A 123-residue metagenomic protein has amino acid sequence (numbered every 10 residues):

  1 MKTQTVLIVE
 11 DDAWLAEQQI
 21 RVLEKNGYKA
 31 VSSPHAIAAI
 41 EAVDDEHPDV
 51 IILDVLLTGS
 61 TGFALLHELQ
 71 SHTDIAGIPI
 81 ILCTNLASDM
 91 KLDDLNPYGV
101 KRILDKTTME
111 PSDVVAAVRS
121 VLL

Functional and structural regions predicted by a protein language model:
M1-T5, E110-L123: Non-catalytic signal-transmission and effector/linker regions of two-component phosphorelay proteins
E10: Conserved acidic carboxylate
E17-K25: Charged docking surfaces used in two-component/phosphorelay signaling
G27-P34, A42: Short hydrophobic/Thr-rich beta-strand motif most characteristic of the beta2 strand and flanking loop of CheY-like
H35, T61-H67: Acidic catalytic/metal-coordinating carboxylates
D54, T84: Active-site residues of response regulator receiver
T58, S88: The feature encodes the CheY-like receiver
